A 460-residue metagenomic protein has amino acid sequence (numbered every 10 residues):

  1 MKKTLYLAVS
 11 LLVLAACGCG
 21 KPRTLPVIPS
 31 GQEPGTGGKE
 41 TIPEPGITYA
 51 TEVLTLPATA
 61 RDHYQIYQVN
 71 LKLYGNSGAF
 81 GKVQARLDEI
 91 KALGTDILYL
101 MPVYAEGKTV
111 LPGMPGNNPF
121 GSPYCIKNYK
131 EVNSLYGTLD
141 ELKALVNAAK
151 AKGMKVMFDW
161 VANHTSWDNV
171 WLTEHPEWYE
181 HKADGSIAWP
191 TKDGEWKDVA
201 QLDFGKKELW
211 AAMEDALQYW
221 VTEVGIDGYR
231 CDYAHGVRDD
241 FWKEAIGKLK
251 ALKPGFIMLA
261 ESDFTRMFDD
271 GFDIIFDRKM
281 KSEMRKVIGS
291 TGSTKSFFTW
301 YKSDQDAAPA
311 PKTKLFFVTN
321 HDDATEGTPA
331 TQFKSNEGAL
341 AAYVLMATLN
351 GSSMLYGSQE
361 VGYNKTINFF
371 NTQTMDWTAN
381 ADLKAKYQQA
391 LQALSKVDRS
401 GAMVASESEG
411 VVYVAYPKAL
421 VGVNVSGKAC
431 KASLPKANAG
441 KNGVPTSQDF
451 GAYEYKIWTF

Functional and structural regions predicted by a protein language model:
M1-C17: Sec-dependent bacterial lipoprotein signal peptides
C19-Y99, A105, A148-A149, K334-N336 (+2 more regions): Carbohydrate-interacting/catalytic domains
I42-A50, D215-A216, T222, D227 (+7 more regions): Active-site-proximal helices and loops of the catalytic beta/alpha 8
I47, T51-D96, P102-V224, E244-K253: Substrate-binding/active-site clefts of carbohydrate-active enzymes
Q65-Y67, L98-L100, V156-F158, Y229 (+3 more regions): Hydrophobic faces of well-ordered beta-strands that scaffold small-molecule active sites in alpha/beta enzyme cores
Y99-L111, W160-D168, D232-R238, E261-T265 (+1 more regions): Short, solvent-exposed turn/loop segments enriched in Gly/Ser/Thr/Pro and often Arg
E326-F333: Short, solvent-exposed helix-loop connector elements
